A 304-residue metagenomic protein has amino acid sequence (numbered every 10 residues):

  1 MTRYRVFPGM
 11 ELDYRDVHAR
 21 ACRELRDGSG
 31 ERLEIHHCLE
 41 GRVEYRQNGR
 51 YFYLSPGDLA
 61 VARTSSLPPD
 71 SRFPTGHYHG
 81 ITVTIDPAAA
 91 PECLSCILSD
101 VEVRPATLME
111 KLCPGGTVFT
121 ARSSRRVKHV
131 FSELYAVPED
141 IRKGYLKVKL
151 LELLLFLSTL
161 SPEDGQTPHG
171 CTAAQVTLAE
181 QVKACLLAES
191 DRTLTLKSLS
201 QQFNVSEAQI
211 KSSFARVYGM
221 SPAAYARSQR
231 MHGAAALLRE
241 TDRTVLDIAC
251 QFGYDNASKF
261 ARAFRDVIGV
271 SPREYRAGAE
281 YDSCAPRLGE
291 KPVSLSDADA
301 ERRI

Functional and structural regions predicted by a protein language model:
M1-P105: N-terminal regulatory/effector-sensing and dimerization cores that precede helix-turn-helix DNA-binding domains
A106-S123, V137-Y145, L154-A184, A188 (+3 more regions): Short, Lys/Arg-enriched, Trp-marked, Pro/Gly-tolerant hinge/linker segments that flank
A179-A188, R192-S198, A215-S258, A277-I304: Terminal helix-turn-helix DNA-binding modules in bacterial transcription factors
S198-V205: Helix-turn-helix
Q202, Q251-F252, V267: Residues within the alpha-helical elements of helix-turn-helix
Q209-I210, F214, K259-F260, F264: Short hydrophobic/aromatic patch on the recognition helix
